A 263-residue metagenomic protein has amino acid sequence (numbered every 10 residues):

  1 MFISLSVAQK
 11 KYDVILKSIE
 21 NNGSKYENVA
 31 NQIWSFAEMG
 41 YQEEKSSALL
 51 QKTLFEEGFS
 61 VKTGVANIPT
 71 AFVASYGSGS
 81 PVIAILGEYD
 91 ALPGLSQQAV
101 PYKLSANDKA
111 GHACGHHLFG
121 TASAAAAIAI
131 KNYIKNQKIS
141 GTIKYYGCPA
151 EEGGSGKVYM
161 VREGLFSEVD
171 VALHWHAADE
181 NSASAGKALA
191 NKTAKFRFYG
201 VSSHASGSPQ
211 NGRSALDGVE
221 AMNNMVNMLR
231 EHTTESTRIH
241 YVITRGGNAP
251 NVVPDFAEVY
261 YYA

Functional and structural regions predicted by a protein language model:
M1-K11: Bacterial Sec-dependent N-terminal signal peptides
Q9-H112, T121-G141: Acidic/His- and Gly-rich active-site-bordering loop/insert found across diverse amide/peptide-bond hydrolases
I33, M160, Y261: Residue-level signal for inorganic ion chemistry
S35-A37, G147, A263: Short glycine-centered, acidic/aromatic-flanked micro-motifs in structured strand/loop junctions that mark active-site
F72, D255-A263: A generic structural motif
I85, A194-F196, V259-Y261: Short beta-strand motif preference
K103-G111, H117-L118, I134-F256: Histidine/acidic-residue-rich, glycine-tolerant segments that coordinate divalent metal ions
